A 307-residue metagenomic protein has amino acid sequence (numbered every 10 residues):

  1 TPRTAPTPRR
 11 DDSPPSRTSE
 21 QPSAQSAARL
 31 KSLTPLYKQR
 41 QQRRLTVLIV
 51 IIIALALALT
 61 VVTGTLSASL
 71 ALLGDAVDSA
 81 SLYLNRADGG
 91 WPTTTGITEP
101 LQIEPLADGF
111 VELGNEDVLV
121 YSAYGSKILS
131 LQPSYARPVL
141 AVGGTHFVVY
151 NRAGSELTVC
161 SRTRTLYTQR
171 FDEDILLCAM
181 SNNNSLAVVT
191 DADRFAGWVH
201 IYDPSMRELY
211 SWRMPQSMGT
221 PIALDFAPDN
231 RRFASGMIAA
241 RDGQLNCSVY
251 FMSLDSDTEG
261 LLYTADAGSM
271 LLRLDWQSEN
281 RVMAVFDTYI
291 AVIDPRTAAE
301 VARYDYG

Functional and structural regions predicted by a protein language model:
T1-A28: N-terminal targeting leaders characterized by basic, low-complexity, disordered sequences that direct proteins
T46-T63: Hydrophobic membrane-insertion alpha-helices, especially the h-region of bacterial N-terminal signal peptides
L82-T95, G125-Q132, R164-R170, E208-M214 (+2 more regions): A short beta-strand motif characteristic of beta-propeller blades
Y83-V118, L131-A141: Beta-strand-rich domains and repeat architectures in extracellular enzymes and scaffolds, especially beta-propellers
G96-Q102, S134-T145, E173-N182, M218-D225 (+2 more regions): Repeated scaffold domains used in trafficking and secretory/extracellular systems, primarily beta-propellers
F110, F147, L186-A187, N230-F233 (+1 more regions): Hydrophobic beta-strand positions that form the internal "hydrophobic ladder" of WD40/Gbeta-like beta-propeller blades
D117-L119, S155-T158, R194-H200, D242-M252 (+1 more regions): Structural motif
A239-G307: Extracytoplasmic/luminal low-complexity segments enriched in Pro/Gly and acidic/polar residues that act as flexible
